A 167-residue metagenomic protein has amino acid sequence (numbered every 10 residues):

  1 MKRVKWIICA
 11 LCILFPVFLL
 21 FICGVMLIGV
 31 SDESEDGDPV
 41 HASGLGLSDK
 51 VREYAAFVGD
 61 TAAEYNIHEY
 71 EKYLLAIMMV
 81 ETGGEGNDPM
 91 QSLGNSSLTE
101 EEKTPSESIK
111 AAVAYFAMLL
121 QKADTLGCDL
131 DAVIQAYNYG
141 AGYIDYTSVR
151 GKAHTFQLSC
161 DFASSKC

Functional and structural regions predicted by a protein language model:
M1-P16: N-terminal Sec-pathway targeting helices
V17-S34: Membrane-interface motif at the C-terminal end of an N-terminal transmembrane signal
D32-G84, S106-T125: Export/targeting segments at the very N-terminus of extracytoplasmic proteins
E69-L74, D88-P89, D129, V133: Residue-level detector of well-ordered alpha-helical segments, enriched for hydrophobic/aromatic packing positions
I77-T82, L93, A136-N138: Active-site-proximal beta-strand/loop segments in catalytic clefts of secreted hydrolases
G83-P105, K152-F156: Short, surface-exposed glycine/acidic/tryptophan-bearing loops
S96, E107, A136-C167: Catalytic and substrate-binding regions of cell-wall glycan-acting enzymes that process beta-1,4-linked
M118, K122-T147: Active-site/pore-lining binding-face segments in mid-to-C-terminal subdomains
